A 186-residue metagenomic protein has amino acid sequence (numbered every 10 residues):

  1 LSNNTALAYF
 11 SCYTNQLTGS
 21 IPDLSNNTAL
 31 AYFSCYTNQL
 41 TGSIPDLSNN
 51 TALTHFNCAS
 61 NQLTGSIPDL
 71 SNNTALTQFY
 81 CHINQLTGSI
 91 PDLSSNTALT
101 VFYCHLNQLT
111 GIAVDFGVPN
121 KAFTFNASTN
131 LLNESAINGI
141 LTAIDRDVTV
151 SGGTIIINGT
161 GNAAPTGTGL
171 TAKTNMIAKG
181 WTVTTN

Functional and structural regions predicted by a protein language model:
L1-N4, C12-N15, C35: Intrinsically disordered, low-complexity linker/propeptide segments enriched in Ser/Thr/Gly/Pro and acidic residues
L1-N4, I21-T28, I44-T51, I67-T74 (+4 more regions): A structural signal for leucine-rich repeat
L7, L17-T18, L30, L40-T41 (+8 more regions): Conserved hydrophobic position(s) of the canonical leucine-rich repeat
N15, N38, C58-N61, C81-N84 (+3 more regions): Consensus "Asn ladder" position of solenoid repeat domains
L106-T166: Leucine-rich repeat domain C-terminal region
K173-N186: Low-complexity acidic/polar repeat-biased segments
